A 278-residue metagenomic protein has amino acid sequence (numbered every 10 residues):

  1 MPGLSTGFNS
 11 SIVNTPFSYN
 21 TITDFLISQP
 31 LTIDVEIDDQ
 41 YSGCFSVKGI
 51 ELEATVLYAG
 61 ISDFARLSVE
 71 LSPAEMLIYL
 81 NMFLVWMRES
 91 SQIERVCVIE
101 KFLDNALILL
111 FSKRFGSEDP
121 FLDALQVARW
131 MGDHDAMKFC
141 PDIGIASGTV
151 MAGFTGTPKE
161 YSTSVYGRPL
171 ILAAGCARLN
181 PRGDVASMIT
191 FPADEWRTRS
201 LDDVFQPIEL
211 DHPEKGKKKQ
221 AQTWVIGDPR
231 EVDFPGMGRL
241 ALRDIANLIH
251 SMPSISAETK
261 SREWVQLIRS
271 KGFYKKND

Functional and structural regions predicted by a protein language model:
M1-S42, P181-D278: Intrinsically disordered, glycine/charged-rich C-terminal tails and inter-domain linkers that flank nucleotidyl cyclase
V35, D39-D123: Catalytic NTP-binding/metal-coordinating core of nucleotidyl cyclase/transferase enzymes
S62, T149-V150, D194: Alpha-helix/helix-capping structural signal
R88-E89, W130-H134, G175-R178: Substrate-engagement module of ASCE P-loop NTPases
S91-D119, D135-R168: Catalytic core of nucleotidyl cyclases, primarily class III adenylyl/guanylyl cyclases
D123-M131: Short amphipathic alpha-helices in soluble, non-transmembrane regions that often serve as interface/regulatory elements
L125, G167-A173: Amphipathic alpha-helical transducer elements in NTP-driven molecular machines
P158, L172, L179-G183: Conserved, well-folded catalytic cores of nucleic-acid-processing and energy-transducing macromolecular machines
